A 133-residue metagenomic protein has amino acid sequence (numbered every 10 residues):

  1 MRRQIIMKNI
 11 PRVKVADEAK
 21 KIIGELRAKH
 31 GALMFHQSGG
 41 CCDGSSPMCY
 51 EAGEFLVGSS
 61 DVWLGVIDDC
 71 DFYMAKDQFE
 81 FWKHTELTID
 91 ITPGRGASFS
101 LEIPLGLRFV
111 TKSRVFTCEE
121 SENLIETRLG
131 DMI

Functional and structural regions predicted by a protein language model:
M1-I133: Domain-level signature for proteins that mediate thiol-based redox and metal-cofactor handling
